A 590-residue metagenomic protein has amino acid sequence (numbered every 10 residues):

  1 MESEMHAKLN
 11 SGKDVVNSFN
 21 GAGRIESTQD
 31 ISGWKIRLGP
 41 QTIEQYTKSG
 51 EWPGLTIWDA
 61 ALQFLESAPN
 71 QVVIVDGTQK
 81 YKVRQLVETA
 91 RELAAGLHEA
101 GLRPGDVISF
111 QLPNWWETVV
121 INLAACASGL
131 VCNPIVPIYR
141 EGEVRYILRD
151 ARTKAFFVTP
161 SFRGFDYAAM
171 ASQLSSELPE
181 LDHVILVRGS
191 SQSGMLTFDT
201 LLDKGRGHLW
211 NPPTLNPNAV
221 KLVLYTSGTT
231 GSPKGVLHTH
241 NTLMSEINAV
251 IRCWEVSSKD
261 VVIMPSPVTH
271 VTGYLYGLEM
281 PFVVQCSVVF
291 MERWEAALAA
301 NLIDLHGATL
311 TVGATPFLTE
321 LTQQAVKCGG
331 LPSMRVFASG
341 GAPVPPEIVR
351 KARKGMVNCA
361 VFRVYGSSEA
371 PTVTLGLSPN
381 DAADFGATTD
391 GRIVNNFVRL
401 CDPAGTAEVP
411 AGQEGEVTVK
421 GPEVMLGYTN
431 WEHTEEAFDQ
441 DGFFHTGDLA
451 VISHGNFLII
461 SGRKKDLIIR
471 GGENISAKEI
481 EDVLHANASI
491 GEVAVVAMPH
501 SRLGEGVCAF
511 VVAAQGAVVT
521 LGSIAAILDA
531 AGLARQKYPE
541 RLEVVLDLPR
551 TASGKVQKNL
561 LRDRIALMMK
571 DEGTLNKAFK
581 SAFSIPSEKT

Functional and structural regions predicted by a protein language model:
G39-P40, F162-P217: ANL superfamily adenylate-forming
E51-L62, N70-L123, R140-R145, L196-D203 (+2 more regions): Conserved AMP-binding/adenylate-forming core of the ANL superfamily
K82-R84, K221-S245: Conserved AMP-binding A3 loop
Y139-R149, F156-P160, T311, G421 (+7 more regions): AMP-binding/adenylate-forming catalytic core of the ANL superfamily
L186-V187, L533-K555, L575-E588: AMP-binding/adenylate-forming catalytic domain of the ANL superfamily
D203-Y225, S232, C253-V261: Conserved pre-ATP/AMP-binding loop-to-beta segment of ANL
M244-V261, T269-L310, Q324: Conserved AMP-binding/adenylation subdomain of ANL enzymes
A308-G313, T322-G386, R399, A404-T406: Gly/Ser/Thr-rich phosphate-binding loop
